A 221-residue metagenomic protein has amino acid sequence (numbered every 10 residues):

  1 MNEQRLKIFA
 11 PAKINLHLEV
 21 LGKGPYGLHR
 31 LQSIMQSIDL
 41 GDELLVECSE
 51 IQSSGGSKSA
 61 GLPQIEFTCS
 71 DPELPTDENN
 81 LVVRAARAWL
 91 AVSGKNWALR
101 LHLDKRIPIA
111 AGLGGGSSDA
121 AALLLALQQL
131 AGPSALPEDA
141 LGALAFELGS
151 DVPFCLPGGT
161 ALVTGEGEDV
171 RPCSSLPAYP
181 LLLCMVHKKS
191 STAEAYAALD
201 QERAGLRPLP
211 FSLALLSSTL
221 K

Functional and structural regions predicted by a protein language model:
M1-I109, Q129-E138, L176, M185-K188 (+1 more regions): ATP-binding N-lobe of GHMP and related small-molecule kinases
L18, D42-V46, D151-C155, A161-L162 (+1 more regions): Short beta-strand scaffold segments in enzyme catalytic cores
L31, F67, L74-P75, L113 (+4 more regions): Short clusters of hydrophobic/aromatic residues that line enzyme substrate/ligand-binding pockets
I34, A143, V170-C173: Short, flexible, glycine/charge-rich loop motifs used to bind or transfer phosphoryl groups or to couple energy/partner
A91-E168: Gly/Ser-rich oxyanion-binding loop with an adjacent helix/lid that shapes the negatively charged ligand pocket
P157, L162-K221: Conserved, helical-rich catalytic subdomain that frames metal- and/or nucleotide-binding sites in enzyme alpha/beta
